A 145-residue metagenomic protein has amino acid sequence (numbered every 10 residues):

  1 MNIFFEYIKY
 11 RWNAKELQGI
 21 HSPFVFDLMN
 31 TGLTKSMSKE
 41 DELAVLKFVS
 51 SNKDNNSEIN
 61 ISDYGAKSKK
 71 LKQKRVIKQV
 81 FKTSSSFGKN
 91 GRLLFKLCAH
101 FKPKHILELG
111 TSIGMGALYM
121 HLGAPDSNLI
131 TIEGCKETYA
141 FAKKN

Functional and structural regions predicted by a protein language model:
M1-N145: A short alpha-helical cap/connector motif
